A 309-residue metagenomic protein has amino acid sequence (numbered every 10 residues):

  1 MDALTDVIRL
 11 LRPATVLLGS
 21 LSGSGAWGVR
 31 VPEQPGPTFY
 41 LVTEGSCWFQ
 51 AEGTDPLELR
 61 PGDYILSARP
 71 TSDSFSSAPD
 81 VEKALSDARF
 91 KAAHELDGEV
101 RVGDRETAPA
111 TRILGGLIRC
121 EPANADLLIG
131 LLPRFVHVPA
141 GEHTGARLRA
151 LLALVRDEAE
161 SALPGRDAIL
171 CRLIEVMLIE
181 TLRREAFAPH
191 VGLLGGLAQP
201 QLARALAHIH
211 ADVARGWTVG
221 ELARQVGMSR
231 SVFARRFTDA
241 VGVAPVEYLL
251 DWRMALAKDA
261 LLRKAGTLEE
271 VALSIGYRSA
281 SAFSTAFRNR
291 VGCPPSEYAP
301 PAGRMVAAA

Functional and structural regions predicted by a protein language model:
M1-L66, P70-D104: Generic protein-terminus/edge-of-domain signal
D6-L10, S72-R156: A hydrophobic/aromatic-rich effector-binding and dimerization subdomain of bacterial HTH-type transcriptional regulators
W27, A188-G192, V241: Short, Lys/Arg-enriched N-terminal segment that forms or immediately precedes the first helix of a structured domain
V42, I209-D212, A260-L261: Short helix-to-turn junction characteristic of helix-turn-helix DNA-binding domains, especially the helix
P56, G216, Y248, A265-G266: Residue at a beta-strand N-cap/secondary-structure junction
L114-A211: An amphipathic alpha-helical interaction segment
V176, E180-A186, R204-W252, A272-P301: Basic/polar phosphate-binding segments, predominantly the helix-turn-helix DNA-binding elements of transcriptional
